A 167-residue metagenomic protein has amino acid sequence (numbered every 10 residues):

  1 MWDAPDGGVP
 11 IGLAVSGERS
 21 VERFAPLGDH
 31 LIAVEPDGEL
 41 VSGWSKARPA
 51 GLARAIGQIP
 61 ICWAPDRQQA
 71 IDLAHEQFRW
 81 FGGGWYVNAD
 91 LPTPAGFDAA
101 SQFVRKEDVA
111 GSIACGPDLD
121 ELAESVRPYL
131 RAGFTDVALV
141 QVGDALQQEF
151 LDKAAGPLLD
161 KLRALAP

Functional and structural regions predicted by a protein language model:
M1-P167: Active-site-adjacent structural elements that line small-molecule/cofactor binding pockets in enzymes
